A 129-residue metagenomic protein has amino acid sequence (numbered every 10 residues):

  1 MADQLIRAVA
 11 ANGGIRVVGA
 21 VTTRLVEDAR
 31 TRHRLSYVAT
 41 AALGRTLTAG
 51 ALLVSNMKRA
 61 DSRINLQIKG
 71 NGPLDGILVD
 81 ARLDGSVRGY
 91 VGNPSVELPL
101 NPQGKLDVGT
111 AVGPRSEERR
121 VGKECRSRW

Functional and structural regions predicted by a protein language model:
A2-S116: N-terminal functional module of multi-domain proteins
E118-C125: Conserved small/polar residues in nucleotide/adenosyl-binding loops
